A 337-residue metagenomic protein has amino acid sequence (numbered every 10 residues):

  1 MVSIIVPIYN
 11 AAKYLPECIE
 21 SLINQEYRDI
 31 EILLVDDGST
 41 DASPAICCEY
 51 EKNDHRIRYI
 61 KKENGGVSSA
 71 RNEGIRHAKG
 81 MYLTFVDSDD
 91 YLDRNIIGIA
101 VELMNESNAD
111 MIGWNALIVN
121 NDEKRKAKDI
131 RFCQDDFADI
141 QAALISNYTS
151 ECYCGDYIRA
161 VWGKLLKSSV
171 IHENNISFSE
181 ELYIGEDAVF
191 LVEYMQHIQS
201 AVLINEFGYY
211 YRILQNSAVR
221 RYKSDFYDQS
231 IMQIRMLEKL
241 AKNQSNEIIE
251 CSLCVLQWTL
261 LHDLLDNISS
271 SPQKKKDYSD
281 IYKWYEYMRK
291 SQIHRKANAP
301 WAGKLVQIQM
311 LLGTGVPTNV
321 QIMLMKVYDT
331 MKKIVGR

Functional and structural regions predicted by a protein language model:
M1-S3, S21, E31, V189: Cell-envelope/extracellular polymer assembly enzymes that use nucleotide-activated donors
N10-N24: Short, well-formed alpha-helical segments that are part of the catalytic scaffolds of diverse glycosyltransferases
S21, D36-A45: A conserved acidic beta->alpha catalytic loop
K62-A78: Glycine-rich, basic loop-to-helix element that forms the pyrophosphate-binding segment of sugar-nucleotide handling
V67, S88-V202, Y209-D225: Donor-binding/catalytic cores of nucleotide-activated saccharide and glycerol-phosphate transferases/polymerases
L83: Short aromatic/hydrophobic "clamp" motif used to bind/position activated sugar donors
Q199, E206-L214, R220-E247, H262-Q292: Catalytic core of nucleotide-sugar-dependent glycosyltransferases
S270-R337: Membrane-interface aromatic/basic loop that binds lipid-linked glycans or pyrophosphate carriers, typified by
